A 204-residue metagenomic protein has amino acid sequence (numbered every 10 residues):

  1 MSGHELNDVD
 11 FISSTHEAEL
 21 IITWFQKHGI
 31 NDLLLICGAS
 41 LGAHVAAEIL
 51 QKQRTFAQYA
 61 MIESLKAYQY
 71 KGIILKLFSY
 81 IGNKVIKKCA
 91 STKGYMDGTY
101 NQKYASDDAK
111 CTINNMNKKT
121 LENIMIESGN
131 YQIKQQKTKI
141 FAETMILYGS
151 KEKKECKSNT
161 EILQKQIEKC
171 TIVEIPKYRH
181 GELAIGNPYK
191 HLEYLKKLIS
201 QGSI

Functional and structural regions predicted by a protein language model:
M1-L34: Active-site loop/oxyanion-hole signature of alpha/beta-hydrolase fold enzymes
N7, Y178-K190: Catalytic histidine-centered segment of alpha/beta-hydrolase-like enzymes
C37-A46: Gly/Ala-rich beta-loop-alpha elbow adjacent to hydrolase catalytic centers
Q51-I86: Flexible "cap/lid" loop of the alpha/beta hydrolase fold
G72-I73, K87-T138: Conserved alpha/beta-hydrolase catalytic His-Asp/Glu region
I140, I146-Y148: Short beta-strand/loop motif that positions the catalytic acidic residue of the alpha/beta-hydrolase fold
K153-N159: Conserved alpha/beta-hydrolase "acid-adjacent" motif
Q164-G181: Catalytic histidine neighborhood in serine/cysteine hydrolases with alpha/beta-hydrolase-type architecture
